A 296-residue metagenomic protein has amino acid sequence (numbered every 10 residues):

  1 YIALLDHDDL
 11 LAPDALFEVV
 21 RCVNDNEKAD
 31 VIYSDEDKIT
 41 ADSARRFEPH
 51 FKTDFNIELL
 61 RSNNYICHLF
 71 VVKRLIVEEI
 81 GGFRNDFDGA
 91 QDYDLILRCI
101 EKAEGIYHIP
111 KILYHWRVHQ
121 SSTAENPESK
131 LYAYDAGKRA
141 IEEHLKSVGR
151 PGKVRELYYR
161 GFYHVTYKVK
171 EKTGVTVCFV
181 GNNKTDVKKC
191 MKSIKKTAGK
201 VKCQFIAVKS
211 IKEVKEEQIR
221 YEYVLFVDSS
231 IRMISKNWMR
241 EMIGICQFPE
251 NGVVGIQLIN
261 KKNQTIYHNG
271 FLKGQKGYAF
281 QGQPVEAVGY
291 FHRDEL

Functional and structural regions predicted by a protein language model:
Y1-L10, Y221-I234: Short beta-strand-to-loop acidic/aromatic patch adjacent to the donor-nucleotide binding site
Y1-S129, E143: Nucleotide-sugar donor-binding/catalytic module of glycosyltransferases that assemble extracellular/cell-envelope
D14-R46, I231-Q275: Conserved donor NDP-sugar-binding/catalytic core segment of glycosyltransferases
A44-Y65, L272-L296: Short, flexible, basic/aromatic active-site loop/helix in glycosyltransferases
D94, G174-C178: Cell-envelope/extracellular polymer assembly enzymes that use nucleotide-activated donors
N126-G152: Catalytic core of nucleotide-sugar-dependent glycosyltransferases
K189-K202: Short, acidic, metal-binding catalytic loop of nucleotide-sugar glycosyltransferases
A207-R220: Active-site-proximal specificity loops/subdomain of glycosyltransferases
